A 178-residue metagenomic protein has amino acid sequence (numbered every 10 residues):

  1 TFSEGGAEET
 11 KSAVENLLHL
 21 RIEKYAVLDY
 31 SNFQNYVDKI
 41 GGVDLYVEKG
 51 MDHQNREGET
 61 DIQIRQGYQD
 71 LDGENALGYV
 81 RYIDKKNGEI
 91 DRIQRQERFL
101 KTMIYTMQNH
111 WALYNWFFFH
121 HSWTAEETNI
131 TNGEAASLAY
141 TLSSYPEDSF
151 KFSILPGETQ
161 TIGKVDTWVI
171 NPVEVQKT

Functional and structural regions predicted by a protein language model:
T1-E4, L18-K24, Y82-D91, I104-N109 (+2 more regions): Second-shell loop/turn segments in exported
F2-Q63, N129-G133: Amphipathic, coiled-coil-like alpha-helical scaffolding segments used for oligomerization/assembly
G6-V14, L18, D29-Y36, G73-A76 (+5 more regions): Stable alpha-helical elements in mature extracytoplasmic
S12-V14, R56, Q63, D72 (+6 more regions): Short, functionally important structural connectors and interaction interfaces within domains
L17, T60-D70, N87-I93, D148-T161 (+1 more regions): Hydrophobic transmembrane alpha-helix bundles
K24-V27, G78-Y79, K151-I154: Structural recognition of the beta-strand scaffold that forms the well-ordered cores of secreted hydrolase catalytic
N32-Y114, F118: Flexible, polar/acidic helix-loop-strand segments at domain edges
A125-T178: C-terminal solvent-exposed extensions
